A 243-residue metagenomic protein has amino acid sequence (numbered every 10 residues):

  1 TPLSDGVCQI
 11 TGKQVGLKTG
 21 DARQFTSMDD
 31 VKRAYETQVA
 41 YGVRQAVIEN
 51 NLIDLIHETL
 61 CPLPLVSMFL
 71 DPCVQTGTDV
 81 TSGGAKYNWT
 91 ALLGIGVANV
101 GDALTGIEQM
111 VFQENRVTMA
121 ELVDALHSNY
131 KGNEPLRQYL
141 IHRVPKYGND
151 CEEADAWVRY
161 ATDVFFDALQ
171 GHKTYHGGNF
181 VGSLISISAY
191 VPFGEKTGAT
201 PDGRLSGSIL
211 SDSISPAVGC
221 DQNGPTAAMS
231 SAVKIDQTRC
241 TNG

Functional and structural regions predicted by a protein language model:
T1-G243: Acidic, glycine-enriched catalytic cores built around paired aspartates
